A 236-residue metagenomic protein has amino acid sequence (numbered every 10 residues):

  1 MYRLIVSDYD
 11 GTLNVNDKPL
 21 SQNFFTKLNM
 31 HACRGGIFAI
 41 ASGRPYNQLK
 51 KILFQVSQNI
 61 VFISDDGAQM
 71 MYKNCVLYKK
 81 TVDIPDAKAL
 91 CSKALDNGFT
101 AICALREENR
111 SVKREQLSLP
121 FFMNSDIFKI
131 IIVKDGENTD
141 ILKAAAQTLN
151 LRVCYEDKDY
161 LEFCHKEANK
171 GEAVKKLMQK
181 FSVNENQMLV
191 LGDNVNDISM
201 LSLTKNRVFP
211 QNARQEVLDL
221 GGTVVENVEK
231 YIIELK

Functional and structural regions predicted by a protein language model:
M1-S7, N23-T26, Q179-V183: Non-catalytic pre-domain segments flanking phosphatase-related domains
Y2-K18, L201: Asp-based phosphoryl-transfer active-site loop
Y9, R44, D193-N194: Active-site metal-binding loops of divalent metal-dependent hydrolases
N16-K113: Active-site phosphate-binding/coordination module
N23, Q48-K51, I141, A173 (+3 more regions): Phosphate- and divalent-cation-binding pockets in alpha/beta enzyme and binding domains that engage nucleotide-derived
A39, I63, L189-L191, V208 (+1 more regions): Hydrophobic/aromatic beta-strand patches that form the interior of the parallel beta-sheet core in alpha/beta enzyme
K93, N97-L203, N212: Conserved acidic, metal-coordinating active-site core of Asp-based, Mg2+-dependent phosphoryl-transfer enzymes
N184, L203-K236: Asp-based, Mg2+/Mn2+-dependent phosphohydrolase catalytic module
